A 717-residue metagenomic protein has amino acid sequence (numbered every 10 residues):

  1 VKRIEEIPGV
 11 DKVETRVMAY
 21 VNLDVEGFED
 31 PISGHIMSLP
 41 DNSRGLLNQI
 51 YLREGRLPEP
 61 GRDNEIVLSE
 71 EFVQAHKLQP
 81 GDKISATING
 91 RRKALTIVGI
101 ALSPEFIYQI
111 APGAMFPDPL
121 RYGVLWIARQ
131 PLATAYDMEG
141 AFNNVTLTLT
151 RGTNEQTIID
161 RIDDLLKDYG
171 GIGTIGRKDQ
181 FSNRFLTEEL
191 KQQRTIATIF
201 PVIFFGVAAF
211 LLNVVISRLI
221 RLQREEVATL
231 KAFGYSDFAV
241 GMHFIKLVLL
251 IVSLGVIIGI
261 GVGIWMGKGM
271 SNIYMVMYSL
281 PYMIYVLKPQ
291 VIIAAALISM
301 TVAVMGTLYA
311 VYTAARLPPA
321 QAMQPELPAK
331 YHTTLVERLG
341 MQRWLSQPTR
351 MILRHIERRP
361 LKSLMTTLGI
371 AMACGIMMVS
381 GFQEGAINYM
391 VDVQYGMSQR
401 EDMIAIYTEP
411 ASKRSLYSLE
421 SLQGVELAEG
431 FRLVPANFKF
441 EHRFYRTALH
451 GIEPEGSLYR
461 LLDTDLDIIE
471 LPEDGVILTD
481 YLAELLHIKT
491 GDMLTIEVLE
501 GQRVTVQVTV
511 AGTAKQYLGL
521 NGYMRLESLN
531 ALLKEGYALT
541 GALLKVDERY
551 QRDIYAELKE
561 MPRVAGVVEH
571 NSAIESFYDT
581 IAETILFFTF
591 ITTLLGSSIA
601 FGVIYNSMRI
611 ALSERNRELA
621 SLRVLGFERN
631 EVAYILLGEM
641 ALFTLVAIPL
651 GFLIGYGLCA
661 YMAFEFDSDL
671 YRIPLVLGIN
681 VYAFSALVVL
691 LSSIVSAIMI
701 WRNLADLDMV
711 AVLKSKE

Functional and structural regions predicted by a protein language model:
V1-G206, R218, D237, Q394 (+3 more regions): Membrane transport/envelope proteins' first extracytoplasmic loop
R56-L95, T134-M138, R414, E420-E426 (+2 more regions): Short acidic/glycine-enriched loop/turn elements at secondary-structure junctions
G206, F210-R221, E225-A228, L249-P281 (+5 more regions): Small-residue-rich transmembrane alpha-helices
L219, S236-D237, I245, L249 (+4 more regions): N-terminal Sec/SRP start-transfer signal
L317-T334, A705-E717: Short cytosolic juxtamembrane segments of multi-pass membrane proteins
Q347-E473, I477-Y481, K489-D492, S576 (+1 more regions): Juxtamembrane segments of multi-pass membrane proteins
